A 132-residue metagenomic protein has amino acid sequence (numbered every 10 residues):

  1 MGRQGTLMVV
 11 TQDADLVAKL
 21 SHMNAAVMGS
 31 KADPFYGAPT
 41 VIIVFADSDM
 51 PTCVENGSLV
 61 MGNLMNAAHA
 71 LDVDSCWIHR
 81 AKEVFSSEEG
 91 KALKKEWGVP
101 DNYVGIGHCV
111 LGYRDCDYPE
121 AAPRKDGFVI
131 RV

Functional and structural regions predicted by a protein language model:
M1-A38, V132: N-terminal amphipathic, basic helical "cap/leader" segment at the start of enzyme domains
M1-R3, D33-Y36, W97-Y103, A121-A122: Solvent-exposed alpha-helices and their adjacent loops that cap or buttress functional pockets in soluble metabolic
R3-G5, F35-T40, L59, A70 (+1 more regions): Short connector loops at helix/strand junctions that flank enzyme active sites, especially segments positioning acidic
D13-A18, S48-M50, D115: Short, charged/polar surface micro-motifs in flexible loops or helix N-caps
N24-S30, I43-P51: Helix-biased detector of long, well-ordered alpha-helical tracts
S48-L93: Small-aliphatic-rich amphipathic alpha-helix that forms the alpha element of a beta-alpha
V99-V132: C-terminal helix-cap and adjacent tail motif
